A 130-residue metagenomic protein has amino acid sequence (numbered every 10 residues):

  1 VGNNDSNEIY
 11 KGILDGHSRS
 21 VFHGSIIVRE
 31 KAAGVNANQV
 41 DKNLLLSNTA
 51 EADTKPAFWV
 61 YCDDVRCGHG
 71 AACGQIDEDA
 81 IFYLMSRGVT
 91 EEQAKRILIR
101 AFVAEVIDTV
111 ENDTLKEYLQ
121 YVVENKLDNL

Functional and structural regions predicted by a protein language model:
V1-L130: Active-site gating/interface segments in enzymes
